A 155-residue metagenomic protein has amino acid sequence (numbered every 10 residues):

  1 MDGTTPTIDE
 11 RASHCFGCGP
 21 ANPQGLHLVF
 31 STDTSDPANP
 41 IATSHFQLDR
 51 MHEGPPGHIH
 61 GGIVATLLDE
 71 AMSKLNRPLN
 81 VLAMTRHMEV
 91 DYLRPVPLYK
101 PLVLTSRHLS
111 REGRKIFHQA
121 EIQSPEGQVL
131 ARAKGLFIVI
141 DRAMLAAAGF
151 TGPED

Functional and structural regions predicted by a protein language model:
M1-H45, D49-R50, P153-D155: Non-catalytic linker/capping segments at the edges of enzyme domains
M1-I8, V96-L98, L109-D155: HotDog/MaoC-like acyl-thioester-processing domains
E10, S44, R50-M51, N80 (+3 more regions): Short, functionally important structural connectors and interaction interfaces within domains
N39, T43-L67: A conserved, well-ordered hydrophobic junction motif at loop->secondary-structure transitions
A42-S44, M88, L104, H118 (+1 more regions): Hydrophobic residues positioned within well-ordered beta-strands of beta-sheet architectures
F46-L48, Y92, V139: Hydrophobic residues in beta-strands and at strand termini
E70-V103, H108: Hydrophobic beta-strand-centered segment that forms part of the acyl-chain substrate-binding groove
